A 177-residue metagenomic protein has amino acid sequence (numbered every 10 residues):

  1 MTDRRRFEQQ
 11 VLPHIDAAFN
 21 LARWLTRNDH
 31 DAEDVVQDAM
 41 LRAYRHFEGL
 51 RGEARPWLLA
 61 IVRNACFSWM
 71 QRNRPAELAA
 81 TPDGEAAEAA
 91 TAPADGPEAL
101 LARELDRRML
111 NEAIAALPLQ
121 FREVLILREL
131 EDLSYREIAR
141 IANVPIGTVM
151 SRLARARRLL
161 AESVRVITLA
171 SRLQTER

Functional and structural regions predicted by a protein language model:
M1-N20, H30-E33, Y44: A short, charge-rich alpha-helical start-of-domain segment used by transcription regulators
R5-F7, R140-N143, R158-R177: C-terminal edge and immediately downstream basic/flexible tail or linker adjoining helix-turn-helix-like DNA-binding
Q10, H14, A18, A39 (+2 more regions): Residue-level preference for hydrophobic side chains embedded in well-ordered alpha helices
N28, S134, N143-T148: Helix-turn-helix DNA-binding motif, specifically the short coil turn and the N-cap/start of the second
D34-L41, R45, G52-N64: Structural recognition of an alpha-helix C-terminal capping motif at a helix-to-coil junction
G49, R63-T81, R103, V166-T168: Arg/Lys-rich amphipathic alpha helix in sigma70-family domain 2
R72, E85-A115: Acidic, proline/glycine-rich intrinsically disordered inter-domain spacer in sigma factors
V124-R128: A short pre-motif secondary-structure segment
